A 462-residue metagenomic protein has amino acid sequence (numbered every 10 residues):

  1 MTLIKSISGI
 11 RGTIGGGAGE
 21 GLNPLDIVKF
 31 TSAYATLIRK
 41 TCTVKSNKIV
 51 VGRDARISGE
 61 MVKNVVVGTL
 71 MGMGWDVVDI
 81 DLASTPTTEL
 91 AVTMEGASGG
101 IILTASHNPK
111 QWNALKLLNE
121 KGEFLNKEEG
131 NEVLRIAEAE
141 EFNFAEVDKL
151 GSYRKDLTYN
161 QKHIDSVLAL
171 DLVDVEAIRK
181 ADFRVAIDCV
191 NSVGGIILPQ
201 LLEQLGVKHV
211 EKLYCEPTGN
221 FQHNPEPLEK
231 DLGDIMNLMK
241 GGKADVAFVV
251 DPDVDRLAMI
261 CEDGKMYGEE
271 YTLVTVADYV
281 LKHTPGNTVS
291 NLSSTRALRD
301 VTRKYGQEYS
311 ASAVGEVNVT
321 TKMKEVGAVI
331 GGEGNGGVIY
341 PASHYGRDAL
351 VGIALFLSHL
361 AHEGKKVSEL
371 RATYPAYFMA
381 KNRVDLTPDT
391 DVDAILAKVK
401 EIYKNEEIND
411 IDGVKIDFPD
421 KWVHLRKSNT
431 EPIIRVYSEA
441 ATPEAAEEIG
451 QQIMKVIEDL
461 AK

Functional and structural regions predicted by a protein language model:
M1-G68, G72-M73, S152-R184: An N-terminal, well-structured beta->alpha segment
T13, N113-K240: Gly/Ser/Thr-enriched, mixed-charge loops and adjacent short helices that form phosphate/oxyanion-binding elements
T36, K48-W112, Q200-I260: N-terminal small/polar loop signature for handling phosphorylated ligands or for N-terminal nucleophile
V51-D54, I187-C189, C261, A342 (+1 more regions): Short glycine-centered, acidic/aromatic-flanked micro-motifs in structured strand/loop junctions that mark active-site
L117-E120, A258-E262, I339-P341: Short beta-strand-to-turn element immediately C-terminal to the catalytic PLP-Schiff-base lysine in fold type I
L134-D165, A169, C261-G334, V338-I339: Proline/glycine-rich low-complexity loops and linkers
A244-V246, T284-K462: Phosphate-binding and adjacent anionic-ligand microenvironments
